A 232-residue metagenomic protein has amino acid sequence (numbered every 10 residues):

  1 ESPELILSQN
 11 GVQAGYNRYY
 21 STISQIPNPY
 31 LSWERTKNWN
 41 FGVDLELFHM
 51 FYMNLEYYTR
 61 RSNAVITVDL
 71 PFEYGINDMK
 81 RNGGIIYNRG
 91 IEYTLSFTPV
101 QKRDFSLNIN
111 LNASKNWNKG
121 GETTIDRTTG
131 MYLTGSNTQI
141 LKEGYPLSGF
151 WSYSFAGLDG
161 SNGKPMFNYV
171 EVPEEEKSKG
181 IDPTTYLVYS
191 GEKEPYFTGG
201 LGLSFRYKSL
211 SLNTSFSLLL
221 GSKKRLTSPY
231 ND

Functional and structural regions predicted by a protein language model:
E1-E143, L201-G202, K208: Extracellular/periplasmic, surface-exposed regions of secreted and cell-surface proteins
T59, L70, S217-L220, Y230: A short beta-strand motif that forms part of the nucleic acid-binding face of small beta-barrel RNA-binding folds
E73-N77, T185, D232: Surface-exposed, low-complexity loop segments enriched in small/polar and acidic residues
G83, Y93-L95, S148-F155, T214: Generic structural hydrophobic/aromatic packing signal, biased to beta-strands
V100-K193, K224, N231: Conserved small-residue
S106-N108, E192-L220: Conserved C-terminal beta-signal and adjacent last beta-strands/turns of outer-membrane beta-barrel proteins
